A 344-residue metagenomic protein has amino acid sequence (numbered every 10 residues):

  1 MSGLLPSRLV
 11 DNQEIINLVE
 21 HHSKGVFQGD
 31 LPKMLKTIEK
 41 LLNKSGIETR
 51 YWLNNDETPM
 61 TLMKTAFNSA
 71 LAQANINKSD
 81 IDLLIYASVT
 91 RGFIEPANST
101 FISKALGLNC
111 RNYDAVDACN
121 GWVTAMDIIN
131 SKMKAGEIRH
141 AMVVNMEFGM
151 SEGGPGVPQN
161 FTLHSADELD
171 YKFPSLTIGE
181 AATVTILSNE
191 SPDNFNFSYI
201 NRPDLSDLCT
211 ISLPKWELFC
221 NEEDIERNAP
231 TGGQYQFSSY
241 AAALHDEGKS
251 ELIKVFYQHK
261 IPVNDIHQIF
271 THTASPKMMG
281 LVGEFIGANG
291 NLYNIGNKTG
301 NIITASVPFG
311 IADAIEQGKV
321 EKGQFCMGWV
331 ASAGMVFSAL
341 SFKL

Functional and structural regions predicted by a protein language model:
M1-N55, A166-A242, K343-L344: Condensing-enzyme catalytic core mediating Claisen C-C bond formation in acyl metabolism
K33-K40, E57-A74, L244-K260, F309-A314: Short, well-ordered amphipathic alpha-helical segments that serve as non-catalytic structural scaffolds within diverse
T37-K40, F93-G107, S151-H164, N221-R227 (+1 more regions): Acidic-glycine-rich active-site phosphate/pyrophosphate-binding loop
K64, T90-G92, F101-E137, H245-K254 (+1 more regions): Claisen-condensing/thiolase-fold acyl-transfer catalytic domains that form or cleave C-C bonds in fatty acid
S79-A87, N264-H272: Short glycine-rich phosphate-binding loop at a beta-alpha junction
V116, A141-E147, L187, G328-A331: Short beta-strand segments
E137-I178: Flexible, glycine-rich active-site loops centered on histidine and acidic residues that chelate a metal or position
